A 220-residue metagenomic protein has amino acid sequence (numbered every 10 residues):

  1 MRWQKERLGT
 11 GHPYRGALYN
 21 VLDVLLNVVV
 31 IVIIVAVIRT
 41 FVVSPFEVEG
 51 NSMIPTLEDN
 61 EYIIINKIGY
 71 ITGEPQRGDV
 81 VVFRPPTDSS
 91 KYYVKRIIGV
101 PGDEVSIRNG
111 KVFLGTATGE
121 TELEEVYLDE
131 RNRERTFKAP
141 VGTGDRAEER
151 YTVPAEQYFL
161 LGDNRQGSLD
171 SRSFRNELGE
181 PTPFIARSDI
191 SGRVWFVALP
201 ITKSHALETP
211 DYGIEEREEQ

Functional and structural regions predicted by a protein language model:
M1-L22, F41, F46-E47, P55-Q220: Soluble "head" domains of membrane/secretory-pathway proteins
D23-F41: Hydrophobic membrane-insertion alpha-helices, especially the h-region of bacterial N-terminal signal peptides
